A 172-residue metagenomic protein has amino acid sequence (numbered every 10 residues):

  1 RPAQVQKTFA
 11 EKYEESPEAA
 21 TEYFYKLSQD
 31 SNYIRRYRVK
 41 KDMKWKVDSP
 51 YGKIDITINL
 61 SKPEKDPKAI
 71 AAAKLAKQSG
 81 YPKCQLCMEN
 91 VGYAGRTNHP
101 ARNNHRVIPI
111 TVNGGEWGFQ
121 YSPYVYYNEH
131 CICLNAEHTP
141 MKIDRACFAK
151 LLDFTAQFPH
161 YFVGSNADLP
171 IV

Functional and structural regions predicted by a protein language model:
R1-P140: Active-site microenvironments that recognize anionic phosphate/pyrophosphate groups
Q85-V91, K150-L151, V163-S165: Short C-terminal domain-edge/linker segments immediately following a structured domain
A101-N104, F148, A167: Short acidic (Asp/Glu) patches
N135, I171-V172: Catalytic metal-binding acidic patch
T139-V163: Helical scaffold of the NTase/Pol beta-like nucleotidyltransferase catalytic core
Y161-I171: A short glycine-rich, hydrophobically flanked beta-strand micro-motif that places a catalytic Asp/Glu for divalent metal
